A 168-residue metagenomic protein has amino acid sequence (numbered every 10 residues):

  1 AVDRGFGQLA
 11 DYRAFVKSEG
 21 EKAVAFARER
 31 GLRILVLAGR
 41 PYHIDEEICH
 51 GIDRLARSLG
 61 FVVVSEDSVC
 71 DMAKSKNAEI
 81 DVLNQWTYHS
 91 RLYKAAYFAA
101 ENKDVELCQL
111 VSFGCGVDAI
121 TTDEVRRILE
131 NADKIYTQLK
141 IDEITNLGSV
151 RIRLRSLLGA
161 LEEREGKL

Functional and structural regions predicted by a protein language model:
A1-L168: An N-terminal assembly and electron-transfer interface module characteristic of large anaerobic redox and radical
